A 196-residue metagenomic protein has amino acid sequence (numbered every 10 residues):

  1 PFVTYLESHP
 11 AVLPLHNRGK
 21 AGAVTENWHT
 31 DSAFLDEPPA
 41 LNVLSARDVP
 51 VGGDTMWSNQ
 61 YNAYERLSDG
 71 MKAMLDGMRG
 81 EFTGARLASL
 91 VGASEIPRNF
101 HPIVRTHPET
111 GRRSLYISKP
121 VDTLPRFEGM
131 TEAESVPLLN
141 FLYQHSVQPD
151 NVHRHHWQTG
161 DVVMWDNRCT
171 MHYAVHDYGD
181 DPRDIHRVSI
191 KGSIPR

Functional and structural regions predicted by a protein language model:
P1-V162, N167-R196: Non-heme Fe(II) oxygenase catalytic core, chiefly the N-lobe of the double-stranded beta-helix
